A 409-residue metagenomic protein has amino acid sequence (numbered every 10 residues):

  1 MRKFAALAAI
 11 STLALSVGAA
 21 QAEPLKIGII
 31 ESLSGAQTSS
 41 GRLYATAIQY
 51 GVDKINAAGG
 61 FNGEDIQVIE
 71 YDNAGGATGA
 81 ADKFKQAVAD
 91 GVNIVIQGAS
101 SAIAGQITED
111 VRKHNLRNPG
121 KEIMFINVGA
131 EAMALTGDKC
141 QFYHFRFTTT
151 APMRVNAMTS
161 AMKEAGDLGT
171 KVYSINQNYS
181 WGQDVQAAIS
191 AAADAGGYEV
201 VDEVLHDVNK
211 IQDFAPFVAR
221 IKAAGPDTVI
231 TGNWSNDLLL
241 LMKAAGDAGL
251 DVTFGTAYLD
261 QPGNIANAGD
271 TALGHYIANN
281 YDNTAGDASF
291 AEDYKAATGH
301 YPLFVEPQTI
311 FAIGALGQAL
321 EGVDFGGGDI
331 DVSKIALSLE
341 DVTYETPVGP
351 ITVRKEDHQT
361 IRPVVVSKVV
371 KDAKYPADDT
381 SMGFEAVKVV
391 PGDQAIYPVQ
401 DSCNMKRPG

Functional and structural regions predicted by a protein language model:
M1-Q21: Gram-negative bacterial Sec-dependent N-terminal signal peptides
L25, T343-G409: Solvent-exposed, acidic/polar segments of extracytosolic/periplasmic ligand-binding ectodomains
G28-Q49, Y71-T78, A99-S100, I175-D184 (+1 more regions): Extracytoplasmic "Venus flytrap"
S39-L43, F61-G137, F147, H206-F214: Beta-alpha junction/loop-to-helix N-cap segments that form part of ligand/metal-binding clefts
T46-V68, D194-Y198: Signal peptide-proximal N-terminal region of secreted/periplasmic/extracellular or secretory-lumen proteins
T78-D82, A134, F142-A248, N280-S289: Extracellular/periplasmic Venus flytrap/periplasmic-binding protein
A87-S101, N118-V128, K171-N176, G225-S235 (+3 more regions): Periplasmic-binding protein-like
Q141, M242-I313, E321-F325, S381-P408: Extracellular/periplasmic periplasmic-binding protein-like sensory domains
